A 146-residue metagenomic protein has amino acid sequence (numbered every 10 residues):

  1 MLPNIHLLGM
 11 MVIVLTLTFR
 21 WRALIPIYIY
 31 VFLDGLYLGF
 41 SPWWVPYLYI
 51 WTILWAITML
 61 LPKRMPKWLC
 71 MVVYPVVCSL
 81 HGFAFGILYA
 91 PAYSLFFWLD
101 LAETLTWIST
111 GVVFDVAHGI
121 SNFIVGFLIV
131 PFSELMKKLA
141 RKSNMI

Functional and structural regions predicted by a protein language model:
M1-L7, I29-R64: Interfacial aromatic-anchored transmembrane helix boundaries in multi-pass membrane proteins
M1-T18, R22-P26: Hydrophobic transmembrane alpha-helices
I5-L8, L33, F114-A117, S121: Residue-level micro-sites within transmembrane alpha helices that shape and flank functional polar/acidic positions
V14-T18, W55-L60, P131: Transmembrane alpha-helices and membrane-interface helical segments of multi-pass integral membrane enzymes
R20-R22, R64, R141: Arginine residue identity/basic-tract feature
A23-Y28, W43-W44, Y74: Alpha-helical transmembrane segments and their helix-entry boundary regions
W44-P46, L60, K67-I146: Membrane-embedded alpha-helical hairpins and interfacial helices in multi-pass inner-membrane proteins
